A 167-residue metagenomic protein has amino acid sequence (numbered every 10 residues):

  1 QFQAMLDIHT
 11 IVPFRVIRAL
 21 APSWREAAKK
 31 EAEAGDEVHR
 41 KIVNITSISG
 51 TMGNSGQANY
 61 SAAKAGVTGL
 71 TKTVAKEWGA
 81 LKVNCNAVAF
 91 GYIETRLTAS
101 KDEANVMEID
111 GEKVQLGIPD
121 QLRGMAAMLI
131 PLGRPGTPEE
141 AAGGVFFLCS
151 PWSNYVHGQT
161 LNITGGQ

Functional and structural regions predicted by a protein language model:
Q1-Q3, A126: Substrate-binding pocket helix/loop in short-chain dehydrogenase/reductase
I17, A63, T71: Active-site helix of classical SDR
S47: Residue(s) in the substrate-gating loop at a strand-loop-helix junction that position the organic substrate next
G53-Q57, G79-A80: Active-site "substrate specificity/gating" loop of NAD(P)-dependent dehydrogenases, especially the short-chain
G79, N84, V156-G158: Short, small/polar-rich loop/turn modules that mediate ligand/substrate recognition or access, typified
A80, Y92-L129: A glycine/serine/threonine-rich, flexible loop-to-helix segment that serves as the NAD(P) cofactor-binding "lid"
R134-I163: C-terminal substrate-recognition "lid" of short-chain dehydrogenase/reductases
